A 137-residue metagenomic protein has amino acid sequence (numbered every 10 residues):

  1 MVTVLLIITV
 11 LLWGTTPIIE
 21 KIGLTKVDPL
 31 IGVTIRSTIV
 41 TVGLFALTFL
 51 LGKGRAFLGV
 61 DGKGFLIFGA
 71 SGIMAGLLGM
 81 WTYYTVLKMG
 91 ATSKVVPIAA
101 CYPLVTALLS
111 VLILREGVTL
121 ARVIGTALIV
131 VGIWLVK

Functional and structural regions predicted by a protein language model:
M1-I8, T25-V27, T41-G69, L77-M89 (+1 more regions): Membrane-interface interhelical linkers
V4, I31-I35, K94-P97, L120: Signature of the 12-TM Major Facilitator Superfamily
V4, I8, I35-I39, A70 (+2 more regions): Hydrophobic residues within alpha-helical transmembrane segments of multi-pass solute transporters/permease subunits
W13-G14, V40, G64, S71-M80 (+2 more regions): Transmembrane alpha-helical core positions of polytopic small-molecule transporters
T15-I39: Juxtamembrane helix-loop-helix junctions in multi-pass membrane proteins
G23, G32, V86, I98 (+1 more regions): Hydrophobic/aromatic residues within transmembrane alpha-helices of multi-pass small-molecule transporters
L44, A121-K137: Hydrophobic transmembrane alpha-helices of multi-pass small-molecule transport proteins
P103-V123: C-terminal transmembrane-helix exit sites in multi-pass transporters
